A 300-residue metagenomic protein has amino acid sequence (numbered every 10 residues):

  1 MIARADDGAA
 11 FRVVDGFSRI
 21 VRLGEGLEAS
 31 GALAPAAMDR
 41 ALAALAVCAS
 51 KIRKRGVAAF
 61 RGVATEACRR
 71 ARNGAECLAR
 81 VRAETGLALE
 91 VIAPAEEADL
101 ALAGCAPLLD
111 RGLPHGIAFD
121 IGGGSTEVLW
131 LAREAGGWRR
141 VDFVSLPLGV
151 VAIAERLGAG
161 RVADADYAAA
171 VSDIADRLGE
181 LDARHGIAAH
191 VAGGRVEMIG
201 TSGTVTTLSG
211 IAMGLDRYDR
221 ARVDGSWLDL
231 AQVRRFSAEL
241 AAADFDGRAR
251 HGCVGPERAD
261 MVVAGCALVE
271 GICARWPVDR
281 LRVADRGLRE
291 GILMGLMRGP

Functional and structural regions predicted by a protein language model:
M1-F11: N-terminal basic/disordered segments at the start of proteins
I2-R4, L129-A132: Short beta-strand-to-turn element immediately C-terminal to the catalytic PLP-Schiff-base lysine in fold type I
A9-E25: N-terminal glycine-rich anion-binding loops that anchor highly charged ligand groups
R22, G26-R55, A67-H115, A132-R133 (+1 more regions): Helical "lid/coupling" subdomains associated with nucleotide-phosphate turnover
A59: Cationic, histidine-enriched alpha-helical/coil surfaces that engage anionic ligands
H115-S125, L129: A generic, well-ordered mixed alpha/beta core segment in the N-terminal half of proteins
